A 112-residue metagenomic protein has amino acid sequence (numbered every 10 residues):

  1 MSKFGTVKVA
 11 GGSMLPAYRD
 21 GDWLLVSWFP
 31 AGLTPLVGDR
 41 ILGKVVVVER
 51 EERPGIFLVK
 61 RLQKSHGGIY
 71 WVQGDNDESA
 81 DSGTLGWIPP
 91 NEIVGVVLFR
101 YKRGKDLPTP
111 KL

Functional and structural regions predicted by a protein language model:
M1-L112: Extended hydrophobic leader/signal-anchor segments used for secretion and membrane insertion
